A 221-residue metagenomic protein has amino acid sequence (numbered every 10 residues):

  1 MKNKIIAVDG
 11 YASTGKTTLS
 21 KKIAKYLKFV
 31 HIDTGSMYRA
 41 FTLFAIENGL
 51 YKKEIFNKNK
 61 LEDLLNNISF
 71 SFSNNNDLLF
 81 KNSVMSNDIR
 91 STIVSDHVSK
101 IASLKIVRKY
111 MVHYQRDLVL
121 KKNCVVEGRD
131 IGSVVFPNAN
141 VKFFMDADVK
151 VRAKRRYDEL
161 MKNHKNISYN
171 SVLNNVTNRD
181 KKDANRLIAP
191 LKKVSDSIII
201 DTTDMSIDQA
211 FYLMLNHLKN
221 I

Functional and structural regions predicted by a protein language model:
I6-V8: Hydrophobic anchor at the beta1->P-loop junction of P-loop NTPases
S13-T14: ATP-binding Walker
T17: Walker A/P-loop
Y26-R90: N-terminal phosphate/diphosphate-binding loop that engages ATP/GTP or pyrophosphate donors across diverse enzyme folds
L79-I89, S95, K154-N163, K181-I221: NTP-dependent small-molecule kinase module
S86-N163: ATP-dependent NMP and nucleoside kinases share a basic, alpha-helical "lid"
V149-Y157, Y169-L173, T177, F211: An amphipathic alpha-helix signature
